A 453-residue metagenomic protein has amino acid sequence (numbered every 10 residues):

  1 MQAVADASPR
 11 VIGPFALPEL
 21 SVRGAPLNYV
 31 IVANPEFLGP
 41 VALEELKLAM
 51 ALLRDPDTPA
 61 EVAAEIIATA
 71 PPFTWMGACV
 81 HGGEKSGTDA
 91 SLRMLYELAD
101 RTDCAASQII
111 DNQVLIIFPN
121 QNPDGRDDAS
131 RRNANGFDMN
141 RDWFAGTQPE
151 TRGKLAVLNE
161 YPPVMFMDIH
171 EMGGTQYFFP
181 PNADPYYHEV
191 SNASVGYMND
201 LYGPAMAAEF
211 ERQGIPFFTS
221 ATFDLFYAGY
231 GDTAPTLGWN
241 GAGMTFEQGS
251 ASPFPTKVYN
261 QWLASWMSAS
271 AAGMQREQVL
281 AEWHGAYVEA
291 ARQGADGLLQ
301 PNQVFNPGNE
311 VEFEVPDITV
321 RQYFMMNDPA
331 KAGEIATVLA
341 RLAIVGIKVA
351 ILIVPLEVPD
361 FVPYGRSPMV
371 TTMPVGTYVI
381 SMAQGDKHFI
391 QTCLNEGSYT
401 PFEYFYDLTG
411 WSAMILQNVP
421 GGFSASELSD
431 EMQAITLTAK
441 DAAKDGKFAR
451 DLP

Functional and structural regions predicted by a protein language model:
M1-K85, L98-D100, A106-D111, T147 (+5 more regions): Intrinsic-disorder/low-complexity accessory segments
G39-P40, R126-S130, Q176-F178: Short acidic/His/Gly/Ser-rich catalytic and metal-binding motifs that mark active-site loops of diverse hydrolases
T69-F73, G77, A90-N135: Short helix-loop-beta-strand segments that form the rim/entrance of peptidase-like active sites
V80-G82, P119-G125, W143-A145, G173: Acidic, glycine-rich active-site loops and adjacent beta-strand->loop/helix elements that engage anionic groups
A134-W143: Short, basic, glycine/proline-bearing loop/turn elements
L158-M172: Proline-aspartate-enriched helix->loop->beta-strand connector
